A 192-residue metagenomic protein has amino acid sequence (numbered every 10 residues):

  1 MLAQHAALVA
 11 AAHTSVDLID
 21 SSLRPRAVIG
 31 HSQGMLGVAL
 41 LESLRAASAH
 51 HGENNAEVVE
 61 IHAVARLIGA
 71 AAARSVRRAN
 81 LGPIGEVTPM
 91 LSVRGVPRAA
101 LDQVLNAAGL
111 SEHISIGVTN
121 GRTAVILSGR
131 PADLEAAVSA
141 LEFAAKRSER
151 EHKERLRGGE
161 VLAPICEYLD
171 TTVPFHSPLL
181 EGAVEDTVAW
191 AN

Functional and structural regions predicted by a protein language model:
M1-I29, L127: Helix-rich "cap/lid" substructures immediately adjacent to catalytic or cofactor-binding pockets
A6, Q33, A136-S139: Generic structural signal for well-ordered, non-membrane alpha-helices
L8, G37-L40: Long, contiguous secondary-structure blocks with strong helical propensity
V9-H13, G34, S48-E53: Polar low-complexity intrinsically disordered regions
R26-G34, V38: Gly/Ala-rich beta-loop-alpha elbow adjacent to hydrolase catalytic centers
L41-N192: Alpha/beta catalytic cores of group-transfer enzymes, especially the acyltransferase/condensing modules of polyketide
